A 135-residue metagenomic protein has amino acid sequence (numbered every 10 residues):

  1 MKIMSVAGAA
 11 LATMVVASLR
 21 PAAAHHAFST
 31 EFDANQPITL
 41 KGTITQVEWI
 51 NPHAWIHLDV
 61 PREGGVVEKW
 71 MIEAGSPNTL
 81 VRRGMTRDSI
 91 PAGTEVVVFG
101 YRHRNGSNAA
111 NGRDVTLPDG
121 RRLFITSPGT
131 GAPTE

Functional and structural regions predicted by a protein language model:
M1-A9: Bacterial N-terminal signal peptides that target proteins for export
G8-R20: Bacterial N-terminal signal peptides
A23-I38: Short boundary/loop segments of OB/S1/cold-shock single-stranded nucleic-acid-binding domains
G42-I44: Conserved hydrophobic positions within beta-strands
I50-V60: Short aromatic-glycine-enriched beta-strand elements
E73-R82: Short, structured beta-strand/loop micro-motifs enriched in basic residues and often containing a Trp
R82-V98: Short nucleic-acid-contacting surface segments enriched for D/E, G, S/T with interspersed K/R
H103-S127: OB-fold/S1-family single-stranded nucleic acid-binding modules
